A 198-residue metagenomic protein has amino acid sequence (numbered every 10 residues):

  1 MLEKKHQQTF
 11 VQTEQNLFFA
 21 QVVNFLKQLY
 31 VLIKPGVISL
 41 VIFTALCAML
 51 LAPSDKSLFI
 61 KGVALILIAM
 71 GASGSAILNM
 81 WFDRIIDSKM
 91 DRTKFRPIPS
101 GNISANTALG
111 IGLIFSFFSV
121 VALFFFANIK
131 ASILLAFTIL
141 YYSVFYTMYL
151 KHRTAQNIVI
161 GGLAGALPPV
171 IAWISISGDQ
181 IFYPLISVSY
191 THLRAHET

Functional and structural regions predicted by a protein language model:
M1-L26: Transit-peptide-like, low-complexity N-terminal presequences and other terminal intrinsically disordered regions
F25-V37, P97-A108, F145-A164: Interhelical loop and helix-boundary elements at the membrane-water interface of polytopic inner-membrane proteins
K34-A48: The first (N-terminal) embedded transmembrane alpha-helix
F43-T44, L51-F82, I133, L140 (+2 more regions): Membrane-embedded alpha-helical segments that form the functional core of polytopic membrane enzymes, especially those
T44, I160-I174: Small-residue-rich segments of transmembrane alpha-helices in multi-pass membrane proteins, especially helix faces
A72-P99, R194: Acidic (Asp/Glu-rich) catalytic motifs at the cytosolic membrane interface
R92-I133: Multi-pass membrane catalytic core of lipid/isoprenoid biosynthesis enzymes
T191-T198: Conserved small/polar residues in nucleotide/adenosyl-binding loops
